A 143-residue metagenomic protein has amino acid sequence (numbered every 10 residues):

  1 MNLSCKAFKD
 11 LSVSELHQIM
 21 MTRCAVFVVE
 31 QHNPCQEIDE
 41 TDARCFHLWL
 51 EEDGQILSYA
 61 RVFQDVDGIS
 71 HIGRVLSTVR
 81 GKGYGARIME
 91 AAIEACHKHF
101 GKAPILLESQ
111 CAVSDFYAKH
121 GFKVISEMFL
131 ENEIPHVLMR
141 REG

Functional and structural regions predicted by a protein language model:
M1-R44, E51-Q55: Short amphipathic alpha-helix that is part of the acyltransferase structural core
C45, Y59, L76-S77, H136: N-terminal, polar/charged subdomain of small-to-medium soluble alpha/beta proteins
W49, Q55-Q64, G68-R74: Conserved beta-strand in the GNAT
L50-D53, R141-G143: Active-site beta-strand termini and strand-to-loop segments that position acidic
Q64-I72, R80, H99-G101, N132-P135: A conserved beta-turn-beta hairpin within the catalytic core of GNAT-like acetyltransferases that forms part
S77, G81-E94: Conserved acetyl-CoA-binding loop-helix of GNAT-fold acetyltransferases
C96-Q110: Conserved GNAT acetyl-CoA-binding A-motif
L106, A118, K123-L138: Conserved catalytic-core motifs of GNAT/GCN5-like acyltransferases
